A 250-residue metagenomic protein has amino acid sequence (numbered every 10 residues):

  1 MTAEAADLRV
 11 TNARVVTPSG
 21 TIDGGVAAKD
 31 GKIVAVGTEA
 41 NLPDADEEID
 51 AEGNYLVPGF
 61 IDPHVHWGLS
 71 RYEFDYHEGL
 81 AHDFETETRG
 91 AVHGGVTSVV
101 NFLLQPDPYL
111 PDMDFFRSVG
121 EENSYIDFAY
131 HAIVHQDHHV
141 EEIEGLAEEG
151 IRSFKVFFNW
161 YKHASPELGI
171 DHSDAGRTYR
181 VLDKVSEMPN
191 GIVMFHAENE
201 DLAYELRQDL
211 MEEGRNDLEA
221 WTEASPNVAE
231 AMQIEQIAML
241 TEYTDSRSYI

Functional and structural regions predicted by a protein language model:
T2-G59, D75: Histidine-rich, glycine-flanked metal-binding segment
E4-A6, D44-D46, E52, L56 (+4 more regions): Short coil/turn connectors at secondary-structure junctions
A13, V26, G31, G53 (+7 more regions): Divalent metal-coordination and catalytic microenvironments
T38-E39, L103-P106, I133, F158-N159 (+1 more regions): Short, ordered loop/turn segments at secondary-structure junctions
A51-N123: Metal-associated gating/positioning segment near the N- to mid-region
G59-W67, V99-N101, F128-A132, F154-V156 (+2 more regions): Hydrophobic faces of well-ordered beta-strands that scaffold small-molecule active sites in alpha/beta enzyme cores
V119-V134: A glycine-rich helix N-cap at a beta->alpha junction
H138-I250: Histidine/acidic residue-rich metal-binding segments in metalloenzymes
